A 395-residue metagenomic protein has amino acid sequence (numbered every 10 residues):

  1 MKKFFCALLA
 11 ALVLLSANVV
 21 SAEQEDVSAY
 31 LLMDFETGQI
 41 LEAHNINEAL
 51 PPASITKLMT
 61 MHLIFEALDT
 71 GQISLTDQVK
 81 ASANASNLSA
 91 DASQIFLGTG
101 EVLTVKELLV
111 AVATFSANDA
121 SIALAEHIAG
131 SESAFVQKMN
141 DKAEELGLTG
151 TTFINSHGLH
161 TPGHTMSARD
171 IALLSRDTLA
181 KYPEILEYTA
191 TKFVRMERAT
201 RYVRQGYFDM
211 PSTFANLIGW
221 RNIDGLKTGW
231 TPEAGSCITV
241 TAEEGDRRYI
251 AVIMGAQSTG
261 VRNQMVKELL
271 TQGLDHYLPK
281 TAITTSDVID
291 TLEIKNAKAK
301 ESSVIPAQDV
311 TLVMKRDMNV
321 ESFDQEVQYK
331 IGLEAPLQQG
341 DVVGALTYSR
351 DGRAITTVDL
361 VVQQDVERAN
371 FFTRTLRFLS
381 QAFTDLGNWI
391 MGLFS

Functional and structural regions predicted by a protein language model:
M1-F4: Positively charged n-region of N-terminal signal peptides that target proteins for export
A7-S16: Bacterial N-terminal signal peptides
L15-S16, T70, T281: Residues in and immediately flanking transmembrane alpha helices
V19-P183: Active-site-adjacent loops and short helices of periplasmic peptidoglycan-processing enzymes
L148-T152, P162-T165, R169-S395: Domain-terminus/edge residues, biased toward the C-terminal soluble/receptor-binding domains of extracytoplasmic
